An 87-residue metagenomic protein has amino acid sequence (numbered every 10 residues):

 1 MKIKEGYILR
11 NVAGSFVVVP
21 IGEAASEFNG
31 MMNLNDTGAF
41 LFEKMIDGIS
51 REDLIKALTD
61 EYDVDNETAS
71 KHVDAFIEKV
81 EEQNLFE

Functional and structural regions predicted by a protein language model:
M1-I46: Acidic, low-complexity/disordered tracts enriched in E/D and polar residues
G30-E87: Long, charge-rich, low-complexity alpha-helical segments
